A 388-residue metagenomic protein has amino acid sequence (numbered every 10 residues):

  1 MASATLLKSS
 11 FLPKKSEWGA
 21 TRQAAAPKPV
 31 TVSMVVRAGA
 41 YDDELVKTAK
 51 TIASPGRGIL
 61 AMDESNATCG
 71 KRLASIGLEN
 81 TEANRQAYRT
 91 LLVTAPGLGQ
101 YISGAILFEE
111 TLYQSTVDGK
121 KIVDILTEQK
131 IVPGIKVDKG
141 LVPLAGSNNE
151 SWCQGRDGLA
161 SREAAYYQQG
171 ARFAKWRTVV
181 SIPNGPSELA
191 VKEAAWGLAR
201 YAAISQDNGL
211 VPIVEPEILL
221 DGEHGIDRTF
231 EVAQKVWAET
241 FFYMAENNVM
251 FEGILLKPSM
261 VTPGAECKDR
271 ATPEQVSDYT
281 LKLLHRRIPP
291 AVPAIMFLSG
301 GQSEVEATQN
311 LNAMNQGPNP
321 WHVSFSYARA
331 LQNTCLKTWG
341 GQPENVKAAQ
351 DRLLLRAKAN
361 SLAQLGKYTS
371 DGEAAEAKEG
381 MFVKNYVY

Functional and structural regions predicted by a protein language model:
A2-Q169, I182, D269, P273 (+4 more regions): Alpha/beta catalytic barrel-like cores
T81, W176, V214, L256 (+1 more regions): Conserved, mostly hydrophobic/aromatic
A105, A174, P212-I213, I254 (+1 more regions): Hydrophobic residues within beta-strands of alpha/beta enzymes
Y113-Q114, L219-D221, P263, Q332: Short, active-site-adjacent cap segments at secondary-structure transitions
V132, V211, G253-L255, A294: Proline-centered loop/turn at the N-terminus of a beta-strand
V137, T178, P216-I218, P258 (+1 more regions): Short glycine-centered, acidic/aromatic-flanked micro-motifs in structured strand/loop junctions that mark active-site
L159-E246: Helix-rich catalytic cores of soluble enzyme domains
L220-A291: Catalytic core of soluble alpha/beta enzymes
